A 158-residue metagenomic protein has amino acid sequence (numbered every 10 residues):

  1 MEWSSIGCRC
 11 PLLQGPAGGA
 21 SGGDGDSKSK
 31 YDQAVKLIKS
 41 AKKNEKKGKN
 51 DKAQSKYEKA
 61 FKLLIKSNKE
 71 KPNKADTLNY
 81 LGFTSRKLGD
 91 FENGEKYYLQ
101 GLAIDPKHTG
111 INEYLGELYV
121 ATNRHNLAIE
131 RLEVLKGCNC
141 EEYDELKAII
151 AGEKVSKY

Functional and structural regions predicted by a protein language model:
W3, C8-K28, I129-Y158: Terminal, low-structured helical/coil segments at or just beyond the last alpha-helical repeat
E70, I104, L135-C138: Structural marker of alpha-solenoid helical repeat scaffolds
